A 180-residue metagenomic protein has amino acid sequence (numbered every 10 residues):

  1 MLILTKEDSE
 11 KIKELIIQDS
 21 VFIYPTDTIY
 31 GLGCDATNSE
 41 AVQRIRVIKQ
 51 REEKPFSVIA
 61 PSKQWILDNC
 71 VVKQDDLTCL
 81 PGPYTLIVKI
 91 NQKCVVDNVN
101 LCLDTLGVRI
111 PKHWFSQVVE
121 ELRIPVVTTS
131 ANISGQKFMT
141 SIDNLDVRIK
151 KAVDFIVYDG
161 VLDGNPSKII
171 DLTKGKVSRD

Functional and structural regions predicted by a protein language model:
M1-D180: Active-site-adjacent structural elements in enzyme catalytic cores
